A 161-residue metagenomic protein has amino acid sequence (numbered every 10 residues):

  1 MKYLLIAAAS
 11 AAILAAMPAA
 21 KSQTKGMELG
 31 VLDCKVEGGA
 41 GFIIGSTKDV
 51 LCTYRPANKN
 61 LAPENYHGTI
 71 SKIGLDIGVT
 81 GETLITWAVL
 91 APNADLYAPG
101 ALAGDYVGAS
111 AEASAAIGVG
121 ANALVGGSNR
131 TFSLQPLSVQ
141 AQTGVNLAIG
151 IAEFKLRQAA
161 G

Functional and structural regions predicted by a protein language model:
M1-A7: Bacterial N-terminal signal peptides that target proteins for export
A7-A15: Bacterial N-terminal signal peptides
Q23-G161: Small-residue-enriched, tightly packed secondary-structure blocks
